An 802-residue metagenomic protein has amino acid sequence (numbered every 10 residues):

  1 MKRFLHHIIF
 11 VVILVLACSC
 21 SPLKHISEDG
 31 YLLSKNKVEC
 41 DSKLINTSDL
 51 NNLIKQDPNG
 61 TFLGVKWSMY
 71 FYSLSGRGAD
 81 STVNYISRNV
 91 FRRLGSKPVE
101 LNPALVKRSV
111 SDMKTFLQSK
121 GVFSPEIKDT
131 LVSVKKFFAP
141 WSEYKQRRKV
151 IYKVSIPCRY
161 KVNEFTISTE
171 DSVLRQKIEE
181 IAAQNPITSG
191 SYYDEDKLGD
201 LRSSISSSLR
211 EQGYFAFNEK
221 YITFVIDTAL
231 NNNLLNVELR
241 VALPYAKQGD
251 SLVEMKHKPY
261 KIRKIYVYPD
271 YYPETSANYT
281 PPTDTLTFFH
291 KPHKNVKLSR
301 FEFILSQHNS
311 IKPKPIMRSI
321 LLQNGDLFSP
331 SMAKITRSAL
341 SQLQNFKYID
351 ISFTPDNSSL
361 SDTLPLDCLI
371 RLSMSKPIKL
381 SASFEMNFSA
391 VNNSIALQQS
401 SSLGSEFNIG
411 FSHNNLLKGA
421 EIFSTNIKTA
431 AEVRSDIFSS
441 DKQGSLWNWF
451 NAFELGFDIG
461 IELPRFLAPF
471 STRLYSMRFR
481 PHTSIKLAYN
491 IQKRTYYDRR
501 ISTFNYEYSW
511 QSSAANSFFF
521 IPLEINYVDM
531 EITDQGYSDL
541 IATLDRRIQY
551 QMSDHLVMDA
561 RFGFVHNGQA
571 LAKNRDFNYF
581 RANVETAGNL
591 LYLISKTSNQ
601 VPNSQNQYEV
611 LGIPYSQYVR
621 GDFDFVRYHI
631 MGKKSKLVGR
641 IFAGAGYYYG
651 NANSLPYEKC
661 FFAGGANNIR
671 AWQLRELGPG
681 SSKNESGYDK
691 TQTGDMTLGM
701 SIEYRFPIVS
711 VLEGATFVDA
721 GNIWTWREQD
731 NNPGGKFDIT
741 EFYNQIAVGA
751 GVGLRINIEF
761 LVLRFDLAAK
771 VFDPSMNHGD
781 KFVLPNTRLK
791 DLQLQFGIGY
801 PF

Functional and structural regions predicted by a protein language model:
M1-I8: Bacterial N-terminal signal peptides that target proteins for export
L16-S19: C-terminal motif of bacterial Sec signal peptides marking the signal peptidase cleavage site
S21-Q342, P365, Y475, K493: Interaction-mediating elements
K43, T130-V132, K153-R159, I167-S172 (+12 more regions): Solvent-exposed coil/turn segments that connect beta secondary-structure elements in extracytoplasmic/periplasmic
L174, N309-S310, S329-R581, R670-A671 (+5 more regions): Gram-negative/organellar outer-membrane beta-barrel architecture
I226, Q344, D350, S373 (+2 more regions): Extended serine/threonine-enriched, polar tracts that run as long, contiguous segments within proteins
A382-S401, F519-F706, T716-K736, D780: C-terminal outer-membrane beta-barrel translocator/porin domains of Gram-negative envelope proteins and their
D730-V752: A short alpha/beta connector and helix-capping loop motif
